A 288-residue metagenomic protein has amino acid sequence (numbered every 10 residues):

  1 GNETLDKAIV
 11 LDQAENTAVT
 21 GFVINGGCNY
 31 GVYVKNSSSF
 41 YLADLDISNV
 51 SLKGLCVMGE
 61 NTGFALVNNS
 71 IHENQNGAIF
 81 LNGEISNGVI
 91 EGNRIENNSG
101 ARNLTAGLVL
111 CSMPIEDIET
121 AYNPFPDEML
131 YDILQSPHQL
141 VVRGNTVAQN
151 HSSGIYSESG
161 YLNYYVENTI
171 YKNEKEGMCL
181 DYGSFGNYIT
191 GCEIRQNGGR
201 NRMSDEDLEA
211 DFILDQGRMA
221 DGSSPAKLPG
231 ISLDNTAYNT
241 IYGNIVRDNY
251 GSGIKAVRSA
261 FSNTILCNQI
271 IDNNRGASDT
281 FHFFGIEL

Functional and structural regions predicted by a protein language model:
G1-F40, K53-E60, L81-G83, L233: Extracellular beta-strand-rich solenoid/capping regions of secreted or surface-exposed proteins that bind or remodel
D6-V10, Y30-Y33, K53-C56, G77-A78 (+8 more regions): Structural detector of coil-to-beta-strand junctions
E15-N16, S37-Y41, E60-G63, E84-N87 (+5 more regions): Short "repeat-start/strand-capping" segments in structured domains, especially the N-termini of parallel beta-helix
E73-V142, N150-S153, E158: Solenoidal tandem-repeat scaffolds enriched in leucines and small polar residues
A101-N103, C111-H138, G199-L228, G276-F283: Intrinsically disordered, low-complexity Ser/Thr- and acidic-rich flexible linkers and loops, especially at boundaries
T169, C179-G183, P229-G230: Core solenoid repeat modules with strong leucine/isoleucine-rich periodicity, prominently canonical LRR arrays but also
T264-Q269, H282, I286-L288: Predominantly extracellular beta-rich ligand-binding scaffolds that present long acidic/polar faces for carbohydrate
